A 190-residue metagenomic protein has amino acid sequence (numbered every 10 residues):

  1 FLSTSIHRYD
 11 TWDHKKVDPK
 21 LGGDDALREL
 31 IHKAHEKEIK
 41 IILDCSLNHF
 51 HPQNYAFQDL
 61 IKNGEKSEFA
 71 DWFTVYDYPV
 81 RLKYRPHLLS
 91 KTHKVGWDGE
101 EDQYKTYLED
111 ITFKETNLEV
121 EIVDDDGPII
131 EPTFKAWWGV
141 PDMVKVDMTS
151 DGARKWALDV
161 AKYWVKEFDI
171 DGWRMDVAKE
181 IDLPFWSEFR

Functional and structural regions predicted by a protein language model:
F1-R28, H32-V160, E167-F168, F189: Substrate-binding/active-site clefts of carbohydrate-active enzymes
K20-L21, A178-P184: Acidic-and-aromatic substrate-binding clefts and catalytic sites of carbohydrate-active enzymes
I42, G172-A178: Short catalytic-loop micro-motif centered on adjacent basic/acidic residues
P184-R190: Distinct, well-ordered alpha-helical segments
